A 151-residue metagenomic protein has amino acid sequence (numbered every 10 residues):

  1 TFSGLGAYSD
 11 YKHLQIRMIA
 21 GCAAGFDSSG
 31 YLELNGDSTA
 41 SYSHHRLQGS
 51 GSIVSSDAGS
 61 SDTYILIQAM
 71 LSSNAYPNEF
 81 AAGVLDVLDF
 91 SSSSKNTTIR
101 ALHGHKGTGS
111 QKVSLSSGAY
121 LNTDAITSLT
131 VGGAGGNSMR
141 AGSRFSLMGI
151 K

Functional and structural regions predicted by a protein language model:
T1-K151: Surface-exposed molecular-recognition determinants
